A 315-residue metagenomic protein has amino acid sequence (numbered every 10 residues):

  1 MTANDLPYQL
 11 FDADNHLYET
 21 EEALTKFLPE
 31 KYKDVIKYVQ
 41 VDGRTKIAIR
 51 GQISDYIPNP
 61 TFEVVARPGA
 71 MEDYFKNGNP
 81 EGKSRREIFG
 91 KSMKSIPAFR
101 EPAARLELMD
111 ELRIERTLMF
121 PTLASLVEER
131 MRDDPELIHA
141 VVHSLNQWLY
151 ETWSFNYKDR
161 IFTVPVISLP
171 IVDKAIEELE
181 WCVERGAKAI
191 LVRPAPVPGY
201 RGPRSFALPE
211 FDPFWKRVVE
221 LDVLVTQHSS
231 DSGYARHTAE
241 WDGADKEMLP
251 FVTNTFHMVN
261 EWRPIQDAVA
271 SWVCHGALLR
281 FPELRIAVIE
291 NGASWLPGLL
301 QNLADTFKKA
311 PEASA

Functional and structural regions predicted by a protein language model:
M1-A315: Helix-coil boundary/capping segments in enzymes
